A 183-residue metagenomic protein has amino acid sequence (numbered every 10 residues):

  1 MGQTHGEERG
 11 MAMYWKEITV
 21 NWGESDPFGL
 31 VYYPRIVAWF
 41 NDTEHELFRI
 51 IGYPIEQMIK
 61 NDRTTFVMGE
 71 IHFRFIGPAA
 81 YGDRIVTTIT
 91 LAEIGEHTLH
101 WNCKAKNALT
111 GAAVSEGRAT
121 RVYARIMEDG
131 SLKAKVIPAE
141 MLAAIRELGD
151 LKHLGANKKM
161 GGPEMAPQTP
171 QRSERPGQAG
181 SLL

Functional and structural regions predicted by a protein language model:
T4-H5, G10, K16, F75 (+3 more regions): HotDog/MaoC-like acyl-thioester-processing domains
I18-D26: Short polar catalytic/cofactor-binding loops
D26, N41, N107: Acidic active-site catalytic centers that drive phospho-/nucleotidyl reactions and related ester hydrolyses
Y33-H45: Conserved N-terminal beta-strand and adjoining loop/helix that marks the start of the Nudix/MutT-like hydrolase domain
W39, M58, A144-L148: Residues that form generic nucleotide/phosphate-binding pockets
F40, D83-I85, C103: Residue-level detection of beta-strand scaffold positions
L47-T88, A92-L99, E116, L182: Hydrophobic beta-strand-centered segment that forms part of the acyl-chain substrate-binding groove
